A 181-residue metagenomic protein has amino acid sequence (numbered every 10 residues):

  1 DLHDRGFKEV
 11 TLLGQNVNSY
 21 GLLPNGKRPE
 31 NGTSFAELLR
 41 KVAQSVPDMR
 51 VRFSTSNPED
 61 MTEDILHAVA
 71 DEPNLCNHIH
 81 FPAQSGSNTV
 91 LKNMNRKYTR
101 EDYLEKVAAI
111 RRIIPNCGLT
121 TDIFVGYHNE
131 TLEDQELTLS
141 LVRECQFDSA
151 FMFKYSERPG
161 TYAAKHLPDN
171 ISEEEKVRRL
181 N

Functional and structural regions predicted by a protein language model:
H3-L132, R143: Conserved SAM/AdoMet-binding glycine-rich loop
A43, P58, H80, R111-G118 (+2 more regions): Auxiliary Fe-S-binding modules of radical SAM enzymes
